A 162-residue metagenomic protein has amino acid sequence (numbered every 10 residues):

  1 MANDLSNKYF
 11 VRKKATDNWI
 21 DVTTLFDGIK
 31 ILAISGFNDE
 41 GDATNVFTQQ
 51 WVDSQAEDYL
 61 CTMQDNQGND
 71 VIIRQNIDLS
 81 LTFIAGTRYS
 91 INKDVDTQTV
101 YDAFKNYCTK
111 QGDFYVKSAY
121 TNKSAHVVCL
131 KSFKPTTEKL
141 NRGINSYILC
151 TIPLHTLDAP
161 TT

Functional and structural regions predicted by a protein language model:
M1-T162: Extracellular/virion structural assembly segments
